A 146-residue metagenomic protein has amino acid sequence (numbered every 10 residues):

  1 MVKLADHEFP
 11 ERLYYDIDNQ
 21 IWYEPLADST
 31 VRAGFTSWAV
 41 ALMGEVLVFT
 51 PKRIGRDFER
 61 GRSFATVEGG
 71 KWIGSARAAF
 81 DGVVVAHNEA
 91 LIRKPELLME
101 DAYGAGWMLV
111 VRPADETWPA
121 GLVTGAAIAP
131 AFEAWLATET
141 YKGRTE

Functional and structural regions predicted by a protein language model:
M1-S63, G74, A86-E146: Non-catalytic terminal segments and appended small domains
G69: Short, conserved catalytic or interaction motifs in soluble domains
S75-A79: Histidine- and aromatic-rich ligand-binding microenvironments
